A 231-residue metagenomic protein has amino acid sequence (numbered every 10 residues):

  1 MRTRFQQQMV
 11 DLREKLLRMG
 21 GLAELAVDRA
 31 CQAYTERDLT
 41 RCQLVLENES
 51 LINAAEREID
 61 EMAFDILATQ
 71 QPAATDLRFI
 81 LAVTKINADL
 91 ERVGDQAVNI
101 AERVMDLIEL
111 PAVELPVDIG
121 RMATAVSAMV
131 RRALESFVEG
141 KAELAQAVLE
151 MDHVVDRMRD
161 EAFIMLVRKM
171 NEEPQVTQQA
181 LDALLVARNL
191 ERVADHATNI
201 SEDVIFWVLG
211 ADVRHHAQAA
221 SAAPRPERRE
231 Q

Functional and structural regions predicted by a protein language model:
M1-Q231: Cytosolic, long alpha-helical scaffolding segments
